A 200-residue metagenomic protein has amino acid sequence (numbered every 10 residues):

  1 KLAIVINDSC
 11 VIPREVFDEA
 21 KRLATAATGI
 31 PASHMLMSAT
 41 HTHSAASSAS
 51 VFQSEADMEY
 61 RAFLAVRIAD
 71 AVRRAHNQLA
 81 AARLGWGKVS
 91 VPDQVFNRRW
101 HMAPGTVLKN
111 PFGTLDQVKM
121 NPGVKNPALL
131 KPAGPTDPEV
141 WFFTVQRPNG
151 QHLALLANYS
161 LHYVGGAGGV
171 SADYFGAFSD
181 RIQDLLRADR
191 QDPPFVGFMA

Functional and structural regions predicted by a protein language model:
K1-P194: Conserved beta-alpha junction segments in alpha/beta enzyme cores
